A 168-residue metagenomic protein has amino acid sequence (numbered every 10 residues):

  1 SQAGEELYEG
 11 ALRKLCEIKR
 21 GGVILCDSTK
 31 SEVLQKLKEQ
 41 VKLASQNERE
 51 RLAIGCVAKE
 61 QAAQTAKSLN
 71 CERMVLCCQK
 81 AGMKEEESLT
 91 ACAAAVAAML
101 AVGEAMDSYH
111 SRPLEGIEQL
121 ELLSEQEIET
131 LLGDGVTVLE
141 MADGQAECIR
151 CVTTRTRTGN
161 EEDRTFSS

Functional and structural regions predicted by a protein language model:
S1-S168: Surface-exposed assembly/interface segments
